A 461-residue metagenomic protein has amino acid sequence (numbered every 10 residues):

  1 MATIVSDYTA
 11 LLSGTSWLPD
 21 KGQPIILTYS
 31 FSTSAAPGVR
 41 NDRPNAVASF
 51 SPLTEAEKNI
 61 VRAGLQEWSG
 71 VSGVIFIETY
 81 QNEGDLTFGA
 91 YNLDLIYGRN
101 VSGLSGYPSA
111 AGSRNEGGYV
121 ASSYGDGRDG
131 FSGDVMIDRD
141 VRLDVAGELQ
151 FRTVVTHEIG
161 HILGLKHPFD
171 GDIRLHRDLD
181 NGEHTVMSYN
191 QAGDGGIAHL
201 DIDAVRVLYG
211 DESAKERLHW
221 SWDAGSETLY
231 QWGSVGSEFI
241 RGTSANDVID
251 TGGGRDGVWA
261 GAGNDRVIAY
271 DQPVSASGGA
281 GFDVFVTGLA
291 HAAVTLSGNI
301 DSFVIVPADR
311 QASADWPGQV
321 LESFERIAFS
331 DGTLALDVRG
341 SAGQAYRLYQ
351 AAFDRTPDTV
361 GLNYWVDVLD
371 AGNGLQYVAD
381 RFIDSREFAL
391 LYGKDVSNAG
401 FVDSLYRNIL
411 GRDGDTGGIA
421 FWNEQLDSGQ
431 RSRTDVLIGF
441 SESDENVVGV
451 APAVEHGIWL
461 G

Functional and structural regions predicted by a protein language model:
A2-G22, A56-G182, A192, V207: Metzincin-family zinc-dependent endopeptidase catalytic domain
S13-G14, V71-D85, F169-H176, S213-D223 (+4 more regions): Surface-exposed patches in mature extracellular/periplasmic domains of secreted proteins
S13-R62: Fold-level signature of zinc-dependent metallopeptidase catalytic domains
T15, V284-V286, S297, S302-V306 (+3 more regions): Primary recognition of N-terminal secretory signal peptides and signal-anchoring hydrophobic helices
I25-G38, R43-N45, E83-L86, L93-E148 (+6 more regions): Glycine- and aspartate-rich repeat motifs characteristic of hemolysin/RTX-like Ca2+-binding segments in secreted
E57-G64, S72, G147, F151-V155 (+9 more regions): Stable alpha-helical elements in mature extracytoplasmic
E83, I197, D201, A314-S330 (+2 more regions): Extracellular interaction modules
E325-G461: Substrate/cofactor-recognition hotspot
